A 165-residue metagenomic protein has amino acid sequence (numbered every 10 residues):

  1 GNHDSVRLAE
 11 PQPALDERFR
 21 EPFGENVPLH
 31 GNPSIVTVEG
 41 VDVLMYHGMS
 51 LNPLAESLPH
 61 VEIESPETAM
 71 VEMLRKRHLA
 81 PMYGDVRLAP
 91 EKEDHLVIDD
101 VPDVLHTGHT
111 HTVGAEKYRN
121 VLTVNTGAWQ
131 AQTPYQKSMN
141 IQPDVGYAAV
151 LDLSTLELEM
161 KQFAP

Functional and structural regions predicted by a protein language model:
N2-P165: Extended recognition/assembly regions associated with phosphoester-bond processing machinery
